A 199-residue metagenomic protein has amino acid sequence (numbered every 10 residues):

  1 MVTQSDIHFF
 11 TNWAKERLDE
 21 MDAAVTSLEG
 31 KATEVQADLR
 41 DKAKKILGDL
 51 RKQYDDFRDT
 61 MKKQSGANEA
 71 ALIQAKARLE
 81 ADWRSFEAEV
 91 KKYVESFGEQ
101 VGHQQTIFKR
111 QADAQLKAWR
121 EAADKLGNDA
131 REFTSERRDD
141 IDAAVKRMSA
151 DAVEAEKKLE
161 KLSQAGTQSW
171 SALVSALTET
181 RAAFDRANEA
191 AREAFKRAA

Functional and structural regions predicted by a protein language model:
T3-A198: Amphipathic alpha-helical membrane/lipid-surface binding segments
